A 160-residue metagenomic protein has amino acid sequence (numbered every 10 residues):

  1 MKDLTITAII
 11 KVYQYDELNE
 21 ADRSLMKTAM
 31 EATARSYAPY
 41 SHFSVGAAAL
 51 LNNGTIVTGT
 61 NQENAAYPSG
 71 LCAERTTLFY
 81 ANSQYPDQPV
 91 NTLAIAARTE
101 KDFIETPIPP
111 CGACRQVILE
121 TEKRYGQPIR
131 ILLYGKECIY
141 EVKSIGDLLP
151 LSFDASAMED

Functional and structural regions predicted by a protein language model:
M1-T28, K101: Short, compositionally biased leader-like segments
E17-N19, S44, L71: Generic alpha-helical secondary structure signal
A38-S41: Short loop/turn motifs at secondary-structure junctions and domain boundaries
S44-L51: Short beta-strand scaffold segments in enzyme catalytic cores
T58-M158: Zn2+-dependent cytidine deaminase-like catalytic core
